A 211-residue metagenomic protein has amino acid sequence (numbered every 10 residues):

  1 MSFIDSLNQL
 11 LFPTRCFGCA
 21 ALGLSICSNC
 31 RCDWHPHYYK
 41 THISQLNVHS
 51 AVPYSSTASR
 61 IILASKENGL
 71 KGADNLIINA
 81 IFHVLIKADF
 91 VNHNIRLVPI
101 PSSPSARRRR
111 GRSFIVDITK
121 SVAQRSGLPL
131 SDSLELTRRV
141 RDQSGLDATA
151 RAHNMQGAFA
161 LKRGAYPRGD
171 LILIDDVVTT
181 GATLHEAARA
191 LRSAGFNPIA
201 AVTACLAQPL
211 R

Functional and structural regions predicted by a protein language model:
M1-R211: Glycine-rich phosphate/pyrophosphate-handling loop used in enzymes and phosphotransfer proteins
